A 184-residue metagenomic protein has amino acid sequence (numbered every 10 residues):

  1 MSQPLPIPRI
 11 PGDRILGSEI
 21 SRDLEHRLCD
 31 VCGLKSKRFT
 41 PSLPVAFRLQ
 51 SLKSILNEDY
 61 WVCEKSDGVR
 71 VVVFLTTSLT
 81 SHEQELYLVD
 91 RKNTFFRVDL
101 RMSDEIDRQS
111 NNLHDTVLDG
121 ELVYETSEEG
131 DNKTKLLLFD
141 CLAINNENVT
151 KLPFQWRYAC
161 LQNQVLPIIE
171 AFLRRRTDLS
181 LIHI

Functional and structural regions predicted by a protein language model:
M1-H114, D119-Y124: Active-site-proximal "nucleotidyltransferase
E129, K133, L137-F139, I144-R176 (+1 more regions): Eukaryotic endomembrane system proteins
I182-I184: Conserved small/polar residues in nucleotide/adenosyl-binding loops
